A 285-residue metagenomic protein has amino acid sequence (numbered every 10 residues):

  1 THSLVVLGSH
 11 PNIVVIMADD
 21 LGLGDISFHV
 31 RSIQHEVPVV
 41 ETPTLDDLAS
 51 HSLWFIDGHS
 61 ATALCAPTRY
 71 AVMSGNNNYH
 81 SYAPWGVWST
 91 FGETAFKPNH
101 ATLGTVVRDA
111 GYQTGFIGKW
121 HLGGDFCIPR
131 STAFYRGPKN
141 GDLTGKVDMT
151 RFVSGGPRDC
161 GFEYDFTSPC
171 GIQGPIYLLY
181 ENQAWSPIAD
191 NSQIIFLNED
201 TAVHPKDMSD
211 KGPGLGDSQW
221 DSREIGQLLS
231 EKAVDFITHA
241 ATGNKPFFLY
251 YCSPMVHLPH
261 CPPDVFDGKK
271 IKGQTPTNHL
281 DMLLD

Functional and structural regions predicted by a protein language model:
L4-D285: Formylglycine-dependent sulfatase
